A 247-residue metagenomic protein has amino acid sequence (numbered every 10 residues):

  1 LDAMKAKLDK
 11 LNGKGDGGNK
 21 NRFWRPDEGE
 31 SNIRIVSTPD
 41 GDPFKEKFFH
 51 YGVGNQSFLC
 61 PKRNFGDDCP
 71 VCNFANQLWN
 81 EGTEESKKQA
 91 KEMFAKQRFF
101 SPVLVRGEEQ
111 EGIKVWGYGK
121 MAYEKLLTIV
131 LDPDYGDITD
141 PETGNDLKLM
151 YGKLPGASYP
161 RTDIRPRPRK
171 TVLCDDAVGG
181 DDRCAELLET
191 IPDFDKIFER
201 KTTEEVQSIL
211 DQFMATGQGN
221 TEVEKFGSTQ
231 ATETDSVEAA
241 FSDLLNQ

Functional and structural regions predicted by a protein language model:
L1-G136, R200, E204: OB-fold ssDNA-binding interfaces and closely related basic DNA-contact patches used across DNA replication/repair
K7, I209-Q212, A240: Charge-rich, solvent-exposed alpha-helical interaction surfaces
R106-G227: Compact mixed alphabeta submodule
Q230-Q247: Short acidic, low-complexity intrinsically disordered linear motifs used for protein-protein interactions
